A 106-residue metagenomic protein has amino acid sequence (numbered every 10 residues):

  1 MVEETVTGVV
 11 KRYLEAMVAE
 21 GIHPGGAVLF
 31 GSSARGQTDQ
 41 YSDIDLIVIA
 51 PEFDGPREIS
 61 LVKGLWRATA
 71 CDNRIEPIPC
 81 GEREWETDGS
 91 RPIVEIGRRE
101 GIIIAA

Functional and structural regions predicted by a protein language model:
M1-G25, R35-Q40, A50-A106: Catalytic core of pol beta-like nucleotidyltransferases
F30-S32: Glycine-rich beta-strand-to-loop/alpha-helix junction loops that act as flexible
S42-I44: Periplasmic OmpA-like peptidoglycan-binding domain that tethers envelope proteins to the cell wall
L46-V48: Short beta-strand->loop micro-motif that forms the acidic, two-metal-ion catalytic signature in nucleotide-processing
